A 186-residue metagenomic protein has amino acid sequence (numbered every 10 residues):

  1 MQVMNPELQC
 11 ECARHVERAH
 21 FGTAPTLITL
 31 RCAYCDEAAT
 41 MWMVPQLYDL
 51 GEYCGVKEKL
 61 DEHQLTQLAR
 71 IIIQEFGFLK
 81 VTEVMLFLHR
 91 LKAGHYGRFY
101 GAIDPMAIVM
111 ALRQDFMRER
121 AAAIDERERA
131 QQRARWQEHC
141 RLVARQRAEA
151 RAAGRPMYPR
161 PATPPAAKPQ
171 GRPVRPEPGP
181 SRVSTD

Functional and structural regions predicted by a protein language model:
M1-D186: Charged interaction scaffolds used for protein-protein
